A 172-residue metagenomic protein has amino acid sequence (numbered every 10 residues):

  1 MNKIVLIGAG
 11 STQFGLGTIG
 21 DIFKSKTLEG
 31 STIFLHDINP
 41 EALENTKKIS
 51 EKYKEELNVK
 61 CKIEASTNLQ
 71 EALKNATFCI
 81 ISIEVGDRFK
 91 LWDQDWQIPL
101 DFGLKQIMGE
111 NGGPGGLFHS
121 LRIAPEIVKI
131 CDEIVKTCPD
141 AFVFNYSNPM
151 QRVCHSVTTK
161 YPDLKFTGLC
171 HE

Functional and structural regions predicted by a protein language model:
M1-I4: Extreme N-terminal starter segment of soluble prokaryotic enzymes
A9-T12: N-terminal basic/disordered segments at the start of proteins
F14, F89-K90, C154: Glycine/Thr-rich phosphate-binding loops of Rossmann-like dinucleotide-binding domains
G15-K24: Conserved SAM-binding loop of SAM-dependent methyltransferases across substrates and taxa, primarily the Class I
K24-T27, E51-E56, I81, K136 (+1 more regions): Short, surface-exposed basic-aromatic patches at helix termini and helix-loop junctions that form
T27-Y53: NAD(P)-binding Rossmann-fold cofactor-contacting core
H36-E41, L57-D140: Rossmann-like NAD(P)-binding element
V128-V135, P139-E172: Rossmann-like dinucleotide-binding core of oxidoreductases
